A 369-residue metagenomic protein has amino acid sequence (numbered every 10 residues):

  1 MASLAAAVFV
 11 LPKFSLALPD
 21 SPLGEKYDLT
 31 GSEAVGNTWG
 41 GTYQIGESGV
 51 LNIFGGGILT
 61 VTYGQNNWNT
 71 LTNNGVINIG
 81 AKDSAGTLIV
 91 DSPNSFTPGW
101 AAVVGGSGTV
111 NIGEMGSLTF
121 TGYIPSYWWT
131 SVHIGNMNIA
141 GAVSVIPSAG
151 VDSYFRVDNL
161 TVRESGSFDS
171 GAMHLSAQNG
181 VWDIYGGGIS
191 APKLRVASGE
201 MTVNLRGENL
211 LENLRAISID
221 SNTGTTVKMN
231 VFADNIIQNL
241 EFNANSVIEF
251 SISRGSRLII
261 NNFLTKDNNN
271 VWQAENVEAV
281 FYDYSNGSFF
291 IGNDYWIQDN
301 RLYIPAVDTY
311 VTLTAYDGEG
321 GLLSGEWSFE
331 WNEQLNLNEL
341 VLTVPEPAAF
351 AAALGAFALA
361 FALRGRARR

Functional and structural regions predicted by a protein language model:
M1-P19, A351, A358-L359, R369: Sec-dependent, cleavable N-terminal signal peptides
F9, F14-N37, G41, L205 (+1 more regions): Extracellular/surface-exposed low-complexity segments
S21-G24, G31-W39, G55, L71 (+5 more regions): Flexible "stalk/tail and boundary" regions
E25, G41, E47-G49, G57 (+30 more regions): The right-handed parallel beta-helix/beta-solenoid scaffold, focusing on the short coil/turn and N-cap positions
I53-F54, V61-T62, W68, G80: Extended, solvent-exposed polar beta/coil surface segments
T62-Y63, D83-S92, T119: Right-handed parallel beta-helix/beta-spiral solenoid domain characteristic of secreted/periplasmic
E346-R364: A short, hydrophobic C-terminal helix/tail in secreted or cell-surface proteins
